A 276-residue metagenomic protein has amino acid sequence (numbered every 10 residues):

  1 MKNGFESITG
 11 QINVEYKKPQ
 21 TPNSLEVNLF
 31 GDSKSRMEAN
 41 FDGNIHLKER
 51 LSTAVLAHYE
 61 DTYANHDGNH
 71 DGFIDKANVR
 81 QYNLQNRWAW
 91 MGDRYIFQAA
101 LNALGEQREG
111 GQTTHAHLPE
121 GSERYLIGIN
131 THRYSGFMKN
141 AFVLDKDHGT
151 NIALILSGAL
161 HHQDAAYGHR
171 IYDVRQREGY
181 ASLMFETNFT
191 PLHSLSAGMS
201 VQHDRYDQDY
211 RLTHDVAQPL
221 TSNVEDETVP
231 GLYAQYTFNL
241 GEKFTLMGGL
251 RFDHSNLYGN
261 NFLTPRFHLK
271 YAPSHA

Functional and structural regions predicted by a protein language model:
M1-N28, F41-D42: N-terminal periplasmic accessory domains that precede and gate Gram-negative outer-membrane beta-barrel machines
V14, F41-I45, L84-W90, G136-F142 (+3 more regions): Residues on the lipid-exposed face of transmembrane beta-strands in outer-membrane beta-barrel proteins
Y16-K18, L29-S33, Y59-Y63, W90-G92 (+5 more regions): Transmembrane beta-strands of outer-membrane beta-barrel pores
N23, R50-T53, Y63, R94-F97 (+4 more regions): Repeated loop/turn-to-beta-strand initiation elements of outer-membrane beta-barrel proteins
L25-L29, V55-A57, N86, A99-L101 (+5 more regions): Membrane-embedded beta-strand positions of outer-membrane beta-barrel proteins
F30-S33, H46, F73-R80, L126-H132 (+3 more regions): Replace "Gram-negative outer membrane beta-barrel proteins" with "bacterial and organellar outer membrane beta-barrel
D61-N83, A89-I152, G158-Q176: Flexible loop and strand-edge segments within Gram-negative outer membrane beta-barrel domains
L192-S196, S200, Q218-A276: Structural signature of Gram-negative outer-membrane beta-barrels, strongest in the C-terminal barrel of TonB-dependent
